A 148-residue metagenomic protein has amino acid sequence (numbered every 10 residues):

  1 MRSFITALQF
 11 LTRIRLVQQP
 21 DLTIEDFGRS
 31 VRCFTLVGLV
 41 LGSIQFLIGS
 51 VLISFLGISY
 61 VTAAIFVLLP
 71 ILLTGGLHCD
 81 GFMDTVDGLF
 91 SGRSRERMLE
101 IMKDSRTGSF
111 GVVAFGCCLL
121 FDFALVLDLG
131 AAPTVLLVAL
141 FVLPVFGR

Functional and structural regions predicted by a protein language model:
M1-G75, F90-R93, R97-L99, D104-S105 (+1 more regions): Hydrophobic alpha-helical transmembrane segments
G75-G81: Replace "His-x-His-based motif
D87: Short active-site segment of divalent metal-dependent hydrolases/proteases that encodes the spacing between
